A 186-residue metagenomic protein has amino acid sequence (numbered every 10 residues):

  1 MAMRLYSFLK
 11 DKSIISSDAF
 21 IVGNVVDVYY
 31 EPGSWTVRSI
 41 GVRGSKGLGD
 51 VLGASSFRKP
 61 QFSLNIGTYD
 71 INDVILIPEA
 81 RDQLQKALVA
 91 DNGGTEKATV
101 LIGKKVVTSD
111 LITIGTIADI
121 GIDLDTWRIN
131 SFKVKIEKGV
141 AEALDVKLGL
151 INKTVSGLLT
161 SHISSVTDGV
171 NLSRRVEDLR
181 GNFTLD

Functional and structural regions predicted by a protein language model:
M1-D186: Peripheral interaction segments used for macromolecular assembly
